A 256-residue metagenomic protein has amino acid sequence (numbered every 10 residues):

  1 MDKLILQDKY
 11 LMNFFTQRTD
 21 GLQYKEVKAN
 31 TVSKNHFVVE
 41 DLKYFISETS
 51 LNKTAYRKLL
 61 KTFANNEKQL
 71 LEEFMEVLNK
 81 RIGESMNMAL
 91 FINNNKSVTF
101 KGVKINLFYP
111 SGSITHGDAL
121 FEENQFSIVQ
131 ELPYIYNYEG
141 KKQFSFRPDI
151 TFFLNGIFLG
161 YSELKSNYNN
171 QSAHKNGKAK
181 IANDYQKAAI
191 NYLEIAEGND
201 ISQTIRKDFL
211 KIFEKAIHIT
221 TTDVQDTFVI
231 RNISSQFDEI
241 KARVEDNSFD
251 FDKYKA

Functional and structural regions predicted by a protein language model:
M1-A256: An alpha-helical interface "stripe"
